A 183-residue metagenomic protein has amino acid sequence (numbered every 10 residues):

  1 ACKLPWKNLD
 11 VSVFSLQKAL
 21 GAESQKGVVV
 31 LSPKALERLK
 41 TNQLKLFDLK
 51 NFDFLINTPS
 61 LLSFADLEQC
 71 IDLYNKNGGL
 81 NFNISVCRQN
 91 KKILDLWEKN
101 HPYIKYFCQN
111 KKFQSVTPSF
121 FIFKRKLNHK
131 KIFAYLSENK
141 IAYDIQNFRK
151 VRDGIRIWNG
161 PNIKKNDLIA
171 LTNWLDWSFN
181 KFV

Functional and structural regions predicted by a protein language model:
P5-Q17: Conserved active-site segment immediately N-terminal to the catalytic lysine that forms the internal aldimine
Q17-W97: Active-site C-terminal subdomain of aminotransferase-like
L31, F121-R125, N159-P161: Short beta-strand-to-loop capping motifs
N77-V86, H101-N110, I145-R149, F182-V183: Flexible, glycine/charged-enriched surface loops at secondary-structure junctions
I104-L136: Conserved PLP-binding catalytic core of the aspartate aminotransferase-like
H129-N139, A170-D176: Short amphipathic alpha-helices in soluble, non-transmembrane regions that often serve as interface/regulatory elements
E138-R156: Conserved PLP cofactor-binding pocket of PLP-dependent enzymes
K150, G154-V183: PLP-dependent enzyme catalytic core of the Aspartate aminotransferase-like
